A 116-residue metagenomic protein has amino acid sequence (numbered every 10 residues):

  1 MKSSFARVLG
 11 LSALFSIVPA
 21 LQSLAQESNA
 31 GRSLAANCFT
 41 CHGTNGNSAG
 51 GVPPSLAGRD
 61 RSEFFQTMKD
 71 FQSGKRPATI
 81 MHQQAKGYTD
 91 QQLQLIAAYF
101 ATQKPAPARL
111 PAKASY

Functional and structural regions predicted by a protein language model:
M1-G10, A20: Bacterial N-terminal signal peptides that target proteins for export
S16-A35, S48-V52, F65, D70 (+2 more regions): Electrostatic cytochrome c docking/interface patches
R32, G46-R76, H82-K86: Gly/Gly-Pro-rich "capping" loops immediately C-terminal to redox-active cysteine motifs in periplasmic/lumenal
A36-T44, I96: The canonical Cys-X-X-Cys-His
T40, S73, T102-P105: Residue-level marker of structural boundaries
K86-A112: C-terminal capping alpha-helices of c-type cytochrome domains
